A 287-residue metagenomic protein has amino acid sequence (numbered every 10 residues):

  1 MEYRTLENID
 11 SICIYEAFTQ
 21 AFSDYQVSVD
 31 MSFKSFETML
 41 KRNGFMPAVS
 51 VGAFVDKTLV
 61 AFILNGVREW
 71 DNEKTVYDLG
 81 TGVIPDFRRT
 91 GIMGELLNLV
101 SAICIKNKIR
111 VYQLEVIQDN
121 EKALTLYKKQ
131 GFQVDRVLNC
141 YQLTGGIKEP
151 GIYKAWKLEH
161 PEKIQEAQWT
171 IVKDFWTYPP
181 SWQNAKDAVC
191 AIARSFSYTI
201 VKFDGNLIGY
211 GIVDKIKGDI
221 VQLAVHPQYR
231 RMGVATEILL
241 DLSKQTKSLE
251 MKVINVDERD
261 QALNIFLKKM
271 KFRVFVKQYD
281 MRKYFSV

Functional and structural regions predicted by a protein language model:
E2-E16, I152-I171: A short beta-loop-alpha structural element at the N-terminal edge of CoA-dependent acyl/N-acetyltransferase catalytic
Q26-S50, F54-L64, D174-Y198, K202-D204: Active-site rim helix/loop that mediates acceptor-substrate recognition in acyltransferases
S50-G52, T58-V67, T75-Y77, G82 (+2 more regions): Conserved beta-strand in the GNAT
T75, C104-E115, T246-E258: Conserved GNAT acetyl-CoA-binding A-motif
V83-P85, R89-A102, K128-K129, R231-K244: Conserved acetyl-CoA-binding loop-helix of GNAT-fold acetyltransferases
I84, Q113-A123, Q142-T144, K252-I265: Conserved beta-strand-loop-alpha-helix junction that forms the acyl-donor binding cleft
T90, G94, K106, Q118-R136 (+2 more regions): Conserved active-site alpha-helix within GNAT-family acetyltransferase domains
R110, D119, V137-I164, R259 (+1 more regions): C-terminal "cap" of GNAT-fold acetyltransferases
